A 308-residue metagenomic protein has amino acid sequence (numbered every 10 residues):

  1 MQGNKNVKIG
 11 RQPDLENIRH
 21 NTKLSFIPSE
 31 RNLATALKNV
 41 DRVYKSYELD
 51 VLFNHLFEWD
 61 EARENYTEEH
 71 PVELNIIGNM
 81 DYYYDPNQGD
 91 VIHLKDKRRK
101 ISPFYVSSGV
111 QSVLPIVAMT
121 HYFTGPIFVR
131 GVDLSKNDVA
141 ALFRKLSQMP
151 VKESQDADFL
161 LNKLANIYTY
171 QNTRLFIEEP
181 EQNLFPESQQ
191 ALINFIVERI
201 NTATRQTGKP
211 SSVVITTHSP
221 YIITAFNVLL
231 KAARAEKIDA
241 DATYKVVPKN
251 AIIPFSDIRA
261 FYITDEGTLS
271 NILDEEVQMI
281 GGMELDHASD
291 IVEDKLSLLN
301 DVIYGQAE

Functional and structural regions predicted by a protein language model:
M1-R174, K249-A251, R259, T268-E308: Phosphate-coordinating catalytic segments in nucleotide- and nucleic-acid-processing enzymes
Y170, E187-E308: C-terminal lobe/lid and adjacent interdomain/linker elements of RecA-like ASCE P-loop ATPase modules
E178-P180: Walker B catalytic acidic pair
